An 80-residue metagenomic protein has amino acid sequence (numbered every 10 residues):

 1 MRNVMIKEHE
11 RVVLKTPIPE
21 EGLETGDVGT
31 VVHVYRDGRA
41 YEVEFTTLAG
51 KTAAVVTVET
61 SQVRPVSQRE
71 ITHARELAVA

Functional and structural regions predicted by a protein language model:
M1-V4: Short, Lys/Arg-enriched N-terminal segments with co-localized hydrophobic residues within the first ~10-30 amino acids
I6-R69, A74: Basic/aromatic-rich interaction segments and small domains that mediate binding to polyanionic partners
A78-V79: Extended, low-polarity transmembrane helix blocks
